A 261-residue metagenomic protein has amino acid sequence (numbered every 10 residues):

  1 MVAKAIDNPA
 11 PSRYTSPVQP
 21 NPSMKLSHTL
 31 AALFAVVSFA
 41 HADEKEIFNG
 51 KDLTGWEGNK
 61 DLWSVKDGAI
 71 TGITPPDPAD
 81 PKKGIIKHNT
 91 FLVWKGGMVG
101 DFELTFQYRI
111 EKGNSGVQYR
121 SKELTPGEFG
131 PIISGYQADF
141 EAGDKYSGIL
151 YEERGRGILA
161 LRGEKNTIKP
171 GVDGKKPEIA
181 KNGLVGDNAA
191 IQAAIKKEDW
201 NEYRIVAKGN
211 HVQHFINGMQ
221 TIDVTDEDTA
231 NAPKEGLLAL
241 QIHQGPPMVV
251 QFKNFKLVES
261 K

Functional and structural regions predicted by a protein language model:
D7-P9, A31-A32: Short alpha-helix boundary/capping segments
Q19-L30: Bacterial N-terminal signal peptides that target proteins for export
A32-A42: Hydrophobic h-region of N-terminal signal peptides that target proteins for export in Gram-negative bacteria
A42-K261: Carbohydrate-interacting regions of secretory-pathway proteins
